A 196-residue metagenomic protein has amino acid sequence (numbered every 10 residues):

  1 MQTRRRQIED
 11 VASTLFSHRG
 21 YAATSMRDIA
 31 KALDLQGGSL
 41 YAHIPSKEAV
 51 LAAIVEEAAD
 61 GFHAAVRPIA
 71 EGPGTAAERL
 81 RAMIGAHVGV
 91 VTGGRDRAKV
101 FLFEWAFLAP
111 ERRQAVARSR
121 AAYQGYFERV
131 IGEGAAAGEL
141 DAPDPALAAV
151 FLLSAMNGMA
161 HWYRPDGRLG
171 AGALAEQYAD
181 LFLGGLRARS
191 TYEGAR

Functional and structural regions predicted by a protein language model:
R4, K47, I54, A58 (+8 more regions): Hydrophobic/aromatic residues within well-ordered alpha-helical segments
Q7, V11, L15-A49, A53: Helix-turn-helix
A53, R67-D96, A149-L152, A175: Hydrophobic alpha-helical connector segments
D60-H63, P110-A136, A146-V150, A173: Amphipathic alpha-helical packing segments from all-alpha helical-bundle domains
A86-G89, G93, Q124-A136, A155 (+1 more regions): C-terminal peripheral helix-coil segments that are non-catalytic and often amphipathic
T92-E111: Amphipathic alpha-helical segments used for helix-helix packing
K99-L102, P143, E193-A195: Short, hydrophobic secondary-structure boundary micro-motifs
